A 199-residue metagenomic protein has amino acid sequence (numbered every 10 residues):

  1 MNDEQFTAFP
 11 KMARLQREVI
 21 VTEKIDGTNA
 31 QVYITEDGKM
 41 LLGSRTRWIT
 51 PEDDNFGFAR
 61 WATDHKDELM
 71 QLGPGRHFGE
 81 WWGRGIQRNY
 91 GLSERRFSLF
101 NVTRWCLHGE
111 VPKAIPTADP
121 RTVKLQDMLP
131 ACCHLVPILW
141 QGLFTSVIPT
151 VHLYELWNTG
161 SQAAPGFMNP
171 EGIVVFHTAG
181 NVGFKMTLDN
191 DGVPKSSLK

Functional and structural regions predicted by a protein language model:
M1-K199: Core nucleotide-handling region used for phosphoryl-transfer chemistry
